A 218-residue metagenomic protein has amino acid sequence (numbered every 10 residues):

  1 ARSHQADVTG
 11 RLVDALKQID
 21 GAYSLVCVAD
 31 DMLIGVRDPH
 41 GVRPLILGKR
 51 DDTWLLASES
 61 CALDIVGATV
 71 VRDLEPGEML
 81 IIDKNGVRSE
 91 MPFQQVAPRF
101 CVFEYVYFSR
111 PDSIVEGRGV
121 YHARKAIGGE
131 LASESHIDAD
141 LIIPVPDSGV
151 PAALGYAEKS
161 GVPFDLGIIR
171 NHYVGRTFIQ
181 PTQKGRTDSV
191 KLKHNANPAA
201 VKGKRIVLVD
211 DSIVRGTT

Functional and structural regions predicted by a protein language model:
A1-P76, I81-A139, V145: Conserved short alpha-helical segments that host acidic/polar catalytic motifs at enzyme active sites
S3, G119-Y121, K184-T187, S212: Short, flexible loop segments at the rims of nucleotide/cofactor-binding pockets, characterized by
Q5-A6, E134-D140, E158-D165, P198-K202: Secondary-structure transition/capping motifs at alpha-helix termini and the adjoining loop/turn into the next element
A22-Y23, V42, P76-G77, D165 (+2 more regions): Active-site lining segments that contact anionic ligands and/or coordinate catalytic metals
A29, K202, D210: A cytosolic small-molecule/anion-sensing beta-strand core signal
I34, V42-R43, L63-D64, R88-S89 (+3 more regions): Flexible loop/turn segments at secondary-structure boundaries
I142, G149-Y156, S160, F164 (+1 more regions): Extended, hydrophobic alpha-helical segments in both membrane/secreted and soluble proteins
G161-V207, T217: Short, glycine/charge-rich flexible loops or terminal/linker lids adjacent to PRPP-binding catalytic cores
